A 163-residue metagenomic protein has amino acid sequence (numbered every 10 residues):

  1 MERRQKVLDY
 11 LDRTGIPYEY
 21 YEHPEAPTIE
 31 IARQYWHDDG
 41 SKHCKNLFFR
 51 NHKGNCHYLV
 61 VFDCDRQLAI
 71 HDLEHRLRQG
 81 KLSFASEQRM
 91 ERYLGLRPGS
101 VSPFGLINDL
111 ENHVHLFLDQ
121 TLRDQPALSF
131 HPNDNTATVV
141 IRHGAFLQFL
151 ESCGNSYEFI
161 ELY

Functional and structural regions predicted by a protein language model:
M1-Y163: Extended, low-hydrophobicity, polar/charged segments
